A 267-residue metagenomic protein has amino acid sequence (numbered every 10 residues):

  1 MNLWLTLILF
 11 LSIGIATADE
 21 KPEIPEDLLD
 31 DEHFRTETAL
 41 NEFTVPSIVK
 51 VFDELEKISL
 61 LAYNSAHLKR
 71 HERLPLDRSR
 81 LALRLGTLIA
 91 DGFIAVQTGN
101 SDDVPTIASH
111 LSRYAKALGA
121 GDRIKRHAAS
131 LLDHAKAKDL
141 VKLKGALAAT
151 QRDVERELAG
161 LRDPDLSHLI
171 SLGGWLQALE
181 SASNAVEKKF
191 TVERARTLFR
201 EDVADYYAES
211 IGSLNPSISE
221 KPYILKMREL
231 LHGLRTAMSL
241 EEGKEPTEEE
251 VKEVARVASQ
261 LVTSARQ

Functional and structural regions predicted by a protein language model:
N2-G14: Bacterial N-terminal signal peptides
E20-L131: N-terminal Sec/ER secretory leader and immediately downstream segment of secreted/extracellular precursors
R73, D77-R80, R84, G92-G99 (+7 more regions): Non-transmembrane, amphipathic alpha-helical segments
G86-I89, A108, S112, Q151 (+7 more regions): Generic structural concept
G92-G99, L118, D122, E157-L161 (+4 more regions): Secondary-structure edge/capping motif, primarily at the C-terminal ends of alpha-helices and the immediately following
P105-S109, A129, L169-L172, R194-E201 (+2 more regions): Short, charged, amphipathic alpha-helical segments
H134-E220: Extended amphipathic alpha-helical interaction segments
N215-Q267: A cross-kingdom marker for long, charged
